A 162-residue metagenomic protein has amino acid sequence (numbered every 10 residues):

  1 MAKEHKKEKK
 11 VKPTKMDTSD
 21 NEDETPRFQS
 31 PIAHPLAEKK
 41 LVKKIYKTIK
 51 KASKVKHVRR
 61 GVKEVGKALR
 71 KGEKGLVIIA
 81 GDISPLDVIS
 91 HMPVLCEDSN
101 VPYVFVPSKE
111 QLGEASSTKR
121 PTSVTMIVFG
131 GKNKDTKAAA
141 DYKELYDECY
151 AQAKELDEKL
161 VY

Functional and structural regions predicted by a protein language model:
M1-E73, G131-Y162: Polybasic, low-complexity intrinsically disordered tails and interdomain linkers
P31, P35, H57, D82-V88 (+3 more regions): Residue-level preference for alpha-helix termini and adjacent loops
K54-K56, G75-L76, D98-P102: Short active-site oxyanion
V58-R60, I79-D82, V106: Short His-Asn-centered micro-motif
K63, K67-L69, K74, G81-P93: Conserved P-loop NTPase motor cores
G75, I83-S84, P102, K109: Short, charged/polar surface micro-motifs in flexible loops or helix N-caps
L76-A80, T125-V128: Short glycine-rich or small-residue beta-strand-to-loop segments that form or flank ligand, phosphate, metal/Fe-S
I89-D157: Short basic, glycine-rich beta-strand/loop surfaces that mediate nucleic-acid
